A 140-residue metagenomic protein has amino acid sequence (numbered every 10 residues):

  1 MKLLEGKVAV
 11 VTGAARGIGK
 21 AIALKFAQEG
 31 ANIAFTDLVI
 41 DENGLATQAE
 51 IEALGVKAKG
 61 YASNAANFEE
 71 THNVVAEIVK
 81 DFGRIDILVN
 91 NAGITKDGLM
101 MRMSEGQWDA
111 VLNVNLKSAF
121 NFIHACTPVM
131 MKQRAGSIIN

Functional and structural regions predicted by a protein language model:
L3-A34: Canonical Rossmann dinucleotide-binding motif of NAD(H)/NADP(H)-dependent dehydrogenases/reductases, specifically
K7, V56-K57, R84-I85, M130-N140: Active-site loop of short-chain dehydrogenase/reductase
A31-A46: Conserved glycine-rich Rossmann-like NAD(P)H-binding loop of the short-chain dehydrogenase/reductase
D41, A62-V74, E105: The beta1-alpha1 cofactor-binding region of Rossmann-like NAD(H)/NADP(H)-dependent oxidoreductases
N91-K96: Conserved NAD(P)H cofactor-binding loop of Rossmann-fold oxidoreductase domains
L99-M100, Q107-L112: Substrate-binding pocket helix/loop in short-chain dehydrogenase/reductase
I123-H124: A short, exposed helix-loop element centered on a Lys and neighboring polar residues
